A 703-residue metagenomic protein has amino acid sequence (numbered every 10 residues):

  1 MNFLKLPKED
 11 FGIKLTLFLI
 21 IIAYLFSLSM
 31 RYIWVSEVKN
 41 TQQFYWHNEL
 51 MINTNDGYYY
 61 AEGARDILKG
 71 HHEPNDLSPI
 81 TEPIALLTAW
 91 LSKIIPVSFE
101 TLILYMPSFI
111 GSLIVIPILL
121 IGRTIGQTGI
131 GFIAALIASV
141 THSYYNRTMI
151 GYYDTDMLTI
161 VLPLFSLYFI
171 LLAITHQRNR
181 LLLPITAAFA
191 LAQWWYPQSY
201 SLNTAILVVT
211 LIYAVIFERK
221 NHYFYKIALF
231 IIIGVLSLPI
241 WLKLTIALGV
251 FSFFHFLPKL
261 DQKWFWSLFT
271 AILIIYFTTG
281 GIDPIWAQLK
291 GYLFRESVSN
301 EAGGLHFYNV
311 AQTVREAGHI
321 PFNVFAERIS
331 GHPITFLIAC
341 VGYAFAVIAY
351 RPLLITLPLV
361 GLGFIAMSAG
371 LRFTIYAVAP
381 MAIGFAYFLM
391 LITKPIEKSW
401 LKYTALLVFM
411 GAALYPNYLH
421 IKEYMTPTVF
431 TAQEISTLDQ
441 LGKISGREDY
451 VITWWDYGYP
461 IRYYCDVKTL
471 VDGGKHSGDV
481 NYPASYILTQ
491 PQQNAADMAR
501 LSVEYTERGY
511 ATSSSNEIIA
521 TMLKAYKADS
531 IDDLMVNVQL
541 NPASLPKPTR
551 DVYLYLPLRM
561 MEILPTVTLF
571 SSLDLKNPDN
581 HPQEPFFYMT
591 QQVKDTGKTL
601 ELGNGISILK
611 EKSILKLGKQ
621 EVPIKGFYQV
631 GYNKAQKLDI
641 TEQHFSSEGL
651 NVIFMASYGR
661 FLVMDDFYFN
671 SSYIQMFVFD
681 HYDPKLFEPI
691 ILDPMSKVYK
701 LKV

Functional and structural regions predicted by a protein language model:
M1-Y45, T124, F132, A247-I275 (+2 more regions): Start-transfer (signal-anchor) and selected internal transmembrane alpha helices of multi-pass inner/ER membrane
S27, R31, M106-I121, G129-I174 (+4 more regions): Membrane-embedded helix bundles of polyisoprenyl
R31-I125, G129-I137, T141-L164, A192: Active-site lumenal/periplasmic loops and adjacent helix-entry segments of GT-C-fold, multi-pass membrane
G57, Y403-V703: Extracytoplasmic
K93, K290-T335: Juxtamembrane membrane-water interface segments that cap and precede transmembrane helices
Q177, L202-S267, M390-P395: Perimembrane helix-loop-helix junctions
T210-L211, V250-L260, E327-Y350: Hydrophobic, aromatic-rich transmembrane alpha-helices and their immediate juxtamembrane boundary segments
I338, L357, L362-E397: Hydrophobic/aromatic-rich transmembrane helices and adjacent perimembrane loops
